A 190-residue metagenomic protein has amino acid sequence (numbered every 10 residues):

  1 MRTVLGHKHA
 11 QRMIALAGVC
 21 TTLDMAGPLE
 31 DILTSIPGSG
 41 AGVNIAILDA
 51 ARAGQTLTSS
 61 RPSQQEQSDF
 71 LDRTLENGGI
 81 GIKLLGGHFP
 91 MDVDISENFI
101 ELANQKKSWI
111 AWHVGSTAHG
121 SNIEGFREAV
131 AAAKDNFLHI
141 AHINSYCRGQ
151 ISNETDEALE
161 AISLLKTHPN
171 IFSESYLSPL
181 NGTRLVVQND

Functional and structural regions predicted by a protein language model:
M1, A53-Q55, Y146: A short, flexible beta-alpha/helix-coil linker loop
M1-V4, L85, H113, H142: Histidine-centered divalent metal-coordination motifs
L5-F89, E101-A103, K107-S108, S178: Divalent-metal coordination cores built from histidine and acidic residues
S63-G81, P90-D190: Histidine/acidic residue-rich metal-binding segments in metalloenzymes
